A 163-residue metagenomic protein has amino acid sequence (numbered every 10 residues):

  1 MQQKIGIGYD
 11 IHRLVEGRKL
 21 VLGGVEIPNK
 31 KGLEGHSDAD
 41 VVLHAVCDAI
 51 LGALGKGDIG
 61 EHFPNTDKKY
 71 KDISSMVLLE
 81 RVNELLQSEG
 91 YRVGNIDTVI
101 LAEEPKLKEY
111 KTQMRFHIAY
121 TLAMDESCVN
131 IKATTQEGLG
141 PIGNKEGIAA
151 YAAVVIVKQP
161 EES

Functional and structural regions predicted by a protein language model:
M1-Q2, Q159-S163: SAM-dependent methyltransferases
Q2-T112, L122: RNase III-family endoribonuclease catalytic core
E26, A133, V154-I156: Short, structured patches in soluble enzyme cores that scaffold and shape functional sites
L85, H117, T121, V155: Mid-sequence acidic-hydrophobic segments that form the walls of catalytic/ligand-binding cavities or oligomerization
D97-K106, Y110-G143: Short, conserved loop-to-beta-strand elements that form functional interface hotspots
I142-E161: C-terminal edge-of-domain segments
